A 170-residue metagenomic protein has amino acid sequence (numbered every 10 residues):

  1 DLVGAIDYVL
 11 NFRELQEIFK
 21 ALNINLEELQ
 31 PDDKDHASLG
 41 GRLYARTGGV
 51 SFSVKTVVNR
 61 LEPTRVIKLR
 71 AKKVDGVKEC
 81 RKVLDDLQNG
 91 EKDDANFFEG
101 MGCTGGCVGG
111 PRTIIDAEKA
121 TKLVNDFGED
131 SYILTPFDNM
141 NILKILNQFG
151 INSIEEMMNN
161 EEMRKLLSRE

Functional and structural regions predicted by a protein language model:
D1-E170: Iron-sulfur-associated redox domains of electron-transfer enzymes in respiratory and anaerobic energy metabolism
